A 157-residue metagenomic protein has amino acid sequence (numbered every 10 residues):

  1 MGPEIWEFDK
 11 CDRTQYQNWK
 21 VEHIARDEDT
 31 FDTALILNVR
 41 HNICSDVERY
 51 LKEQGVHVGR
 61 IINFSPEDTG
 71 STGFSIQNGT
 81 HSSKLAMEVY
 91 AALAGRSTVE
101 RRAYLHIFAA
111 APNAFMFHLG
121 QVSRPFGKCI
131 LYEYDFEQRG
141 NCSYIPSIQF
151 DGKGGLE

Functional and structural regions predicted by a protein language model:
M1-E4, V47-N63, T98, R102 (+1 more regions): Extended intrinsically disordered, low-complexity coil regions enriched in Ser, Thr, Gly, Ala and often Pro
M1-K20: Internal, hydrophobic cores of structured domains that mediate oligomerization or house catalytic pockets within large
M1-P3, D68-F74, G95-S97: Generic detector of short, locally flexible boundary/turn motifs and exposed helical patches
Q15-A91: Redox- and metal-dependent alpha/beta enzyme cores, enriched for Fe-S-associated oxidoreductases and cofactor-handling
N38-C44, H106-F117: Gly/Ser/Thr-rich loops at beta-strand to alpha-helix junctions that form or flank small-molecule/cofactor-binding
G73-T80, A103-A111: Short, glycine-/small-residue-enriched flexible loop/hinge segments at domain edges that mediate gating
E88-E100: Short, basic/hydrophobic alpha-helical segments
G152-E157: Flexible, low-complexity linker/boundary loops enriched in proline and small hydrophobic residues that flank enzymatic
